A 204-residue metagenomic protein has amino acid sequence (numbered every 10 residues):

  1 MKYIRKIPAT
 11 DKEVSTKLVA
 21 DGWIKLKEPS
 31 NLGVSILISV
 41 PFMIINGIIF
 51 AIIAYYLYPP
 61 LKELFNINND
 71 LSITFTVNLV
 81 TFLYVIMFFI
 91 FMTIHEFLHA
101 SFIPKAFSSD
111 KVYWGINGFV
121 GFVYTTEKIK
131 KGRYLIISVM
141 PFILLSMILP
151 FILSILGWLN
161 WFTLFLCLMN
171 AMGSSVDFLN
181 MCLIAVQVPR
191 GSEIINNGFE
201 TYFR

Functional and structural regions predicted by a protein language model:
M1-P59, G118-R204: Metalloprotease/metallohydrolase-associated module, dominated by Zn2+-dependent proteases
P60-V77: Perimembrane loop-to-helix junctions flanking transmembrane segments
E63-N66, M87, E96, A100 (+1 more regions): Short acidic/polar alpha-helix capping motifs at helix-coil junctions
S72-V77, H95-F97, Y124-T126, L156-L159: Short amphipathic alpha-helical segments, especially helix-boundary/capping motifs
F75-F91: Short pre-active-site segment immediately N-terminal to the catalytic Zn-binding motif
F89-I94, G115-V123: Hydrophobic, membrane-facing alpha-helical anchors
F91-P104, P141: Active-site recognition of the HExxH zinc-binding catalytic motif
H99-V112, Q187: Catalytic Zn2+-binding segment of zinc metalloproteases
